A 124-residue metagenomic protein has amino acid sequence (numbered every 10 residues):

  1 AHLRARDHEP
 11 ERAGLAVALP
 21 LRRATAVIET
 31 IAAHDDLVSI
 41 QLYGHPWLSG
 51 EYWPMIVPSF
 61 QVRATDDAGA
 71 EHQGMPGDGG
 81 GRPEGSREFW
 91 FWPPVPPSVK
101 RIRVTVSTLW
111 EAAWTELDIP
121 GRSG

Functional and structural regions predicted by a protein language model:
A1-L21: A eukaryote-biased signal for short, well-structured alpha-helical docking elements
R23, D36, D67-G69: Detector for glycine-centered tight turns/loop "hinges" at secondary-structure junctions
A24-A33, P76-D78: Short amphipathic beta-strand and strand-loop transition segments with alternating hydrophobic
V27, S39-Q41, R103: General beta-strand recognition
E29-H34, P93-P97: Short, low-complexity cationic-aromatic patches
A32-D35, P83, A112, L117-G124: Eukaryotic cytosolic interaction/assembly regions at protein N-termini and domain boundaries
D36-P46: Short, well-ordered beta-strand segments enriched in hydrophobic/aromatic residues
W47-G50, M55-Q61, T65-E116: Short, solvent-exposed, Trp/other aromatic-anchored flexible loops in extracytoplasmic proteins
